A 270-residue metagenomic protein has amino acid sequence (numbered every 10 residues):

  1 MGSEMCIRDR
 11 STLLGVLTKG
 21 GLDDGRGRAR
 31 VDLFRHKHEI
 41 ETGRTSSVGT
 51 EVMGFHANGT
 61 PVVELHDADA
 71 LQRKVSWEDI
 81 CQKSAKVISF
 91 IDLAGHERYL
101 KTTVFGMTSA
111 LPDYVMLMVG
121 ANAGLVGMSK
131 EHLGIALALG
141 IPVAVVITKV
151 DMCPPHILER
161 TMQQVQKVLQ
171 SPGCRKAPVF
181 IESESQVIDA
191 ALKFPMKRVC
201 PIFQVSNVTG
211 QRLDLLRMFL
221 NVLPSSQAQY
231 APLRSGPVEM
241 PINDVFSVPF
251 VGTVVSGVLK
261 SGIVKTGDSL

Functional and structural regions predicted by a protein language model:
M1-I7: Short, small-residue-biased leader/transition segments that mark boundaries at the very start of proteins
S3, T12-L17, T102, M128-I135 (+2 more regions): Alpha-helical scaffold elements adjacent to nucleotide-binding pockets in ATP/GTP-utilizing enzyme cores
R8-R10, R212: Conserved glycine(s) of the Walker
R10-D32: A conserved segment at the C-terminal end of the G1
D23-R26, F34-T42, P61-E64, L71-V75 (+2 more regions): Active-site phosphate-binding and catalytic loops of NTP-dependent enzymes
R44-S46, D79-K83, G106-L111, I135-G140: Conserved catalytic network of the ASCE P-loop NTPase/AAA+ motor domain
K86-S89, L93-L100, A110-E131, G140-R160: Conserved Switch II/interswitch segment of TRAFAC-class P-loop GTPases
K167-L270: Conserved catalytic-core segments of large NTP-driven translation/proteostasis enzymes
